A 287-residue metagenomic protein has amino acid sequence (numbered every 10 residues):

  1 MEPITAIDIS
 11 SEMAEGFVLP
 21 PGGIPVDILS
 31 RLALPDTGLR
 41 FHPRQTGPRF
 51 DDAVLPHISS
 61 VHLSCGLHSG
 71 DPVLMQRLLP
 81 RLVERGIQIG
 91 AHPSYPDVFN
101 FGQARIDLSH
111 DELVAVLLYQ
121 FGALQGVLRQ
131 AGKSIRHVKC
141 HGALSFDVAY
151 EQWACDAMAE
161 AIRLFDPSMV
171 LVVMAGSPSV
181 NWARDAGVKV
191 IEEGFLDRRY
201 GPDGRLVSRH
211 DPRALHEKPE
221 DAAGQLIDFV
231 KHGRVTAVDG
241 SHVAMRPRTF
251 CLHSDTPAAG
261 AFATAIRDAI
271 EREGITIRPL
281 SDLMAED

Functional and structural regions predicted by a protein language model:
E12, H92, V138, L252: Conserved, mostly hydrophobic/aromatic
P25-L29, L39, P43, G47 (+5 more regions): Glycine-rich tight-turn/loop motif centered on a GG-T
G47-P48, S69-V83, A149-D156, A175-D185: Active-site-adjacent beta->alpha loops and helix N-cap segments on the catalytic face of soluble alpha/beta enzymes
D51-P56, R77-G90, R129-G132: Acidic (Asp/Glu)-rich catalytic clusters
D97-G132, H137: Glycine/small-residue-rich loop that forms an oxyanion/phosphate-binding "nest" at active or ligand-binding sites
L128-R136, R234-R246, T276-L283: Flexible, glycine/charged-enriched surface loops at secondary-structure junctions
M169, A263-D287: C-terminal domain-boundary segment and adjacent tail
G176-R234: Active-site rim beta-loop-alpha module in soluble metabolic enzymes
